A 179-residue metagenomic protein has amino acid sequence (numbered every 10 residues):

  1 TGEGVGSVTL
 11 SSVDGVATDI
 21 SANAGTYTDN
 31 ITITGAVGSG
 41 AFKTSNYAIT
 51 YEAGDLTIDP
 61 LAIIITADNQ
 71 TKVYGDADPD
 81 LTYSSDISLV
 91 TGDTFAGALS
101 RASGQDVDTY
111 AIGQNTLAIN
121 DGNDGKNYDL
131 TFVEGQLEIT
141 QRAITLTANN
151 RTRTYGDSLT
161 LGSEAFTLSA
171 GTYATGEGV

Functional and structural regions predicted by a protein language model:
T1-V179: Solvent-exposed beta-strand/loop surfaces, strongest in extracytoplasmic domains of secreted and cell-surface proteins
